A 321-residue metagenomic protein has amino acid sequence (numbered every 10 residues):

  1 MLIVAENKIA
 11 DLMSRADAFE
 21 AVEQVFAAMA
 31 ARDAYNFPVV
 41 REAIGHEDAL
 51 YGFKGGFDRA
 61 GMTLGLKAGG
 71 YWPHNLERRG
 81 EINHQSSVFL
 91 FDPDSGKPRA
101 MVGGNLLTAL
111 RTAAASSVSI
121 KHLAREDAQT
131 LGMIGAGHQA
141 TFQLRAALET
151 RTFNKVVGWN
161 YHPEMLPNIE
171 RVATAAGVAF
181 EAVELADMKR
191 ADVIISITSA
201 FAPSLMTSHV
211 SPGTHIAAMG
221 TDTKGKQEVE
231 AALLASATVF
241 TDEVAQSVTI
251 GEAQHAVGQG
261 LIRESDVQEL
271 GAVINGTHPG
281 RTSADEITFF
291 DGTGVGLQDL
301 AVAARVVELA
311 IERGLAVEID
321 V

Functional and structural regions predicted by a protein language model:
M1-T108, S117, D127, L297-L300 (+2 more regions): N-terminal ligand-binding/catalytic initiation module
E6-I9, Q227-V321: Adenosine-phosphate binding glycine-rich loop
L123-T130, T152, S211-P212: Short helix-loop-beta connector
A136-G137: Glycine-rich Rossmann-fold phosphate-binding loop(s) that bind the pyrophosphate of adenine dinucleotide cofactors
A140-T141: N-terminal Rossmann-fold NAD(P) dinucleotide-binding loop
E149-A173: NAD(P)-binding Rossmann-fold cofactor-contacting core
G177-A191, L205-S208: Short acidic low-complexity segments
V193, A200-H215, V229-A231: Rossmann-fold NAD(P) dinucleotide-binding segment
